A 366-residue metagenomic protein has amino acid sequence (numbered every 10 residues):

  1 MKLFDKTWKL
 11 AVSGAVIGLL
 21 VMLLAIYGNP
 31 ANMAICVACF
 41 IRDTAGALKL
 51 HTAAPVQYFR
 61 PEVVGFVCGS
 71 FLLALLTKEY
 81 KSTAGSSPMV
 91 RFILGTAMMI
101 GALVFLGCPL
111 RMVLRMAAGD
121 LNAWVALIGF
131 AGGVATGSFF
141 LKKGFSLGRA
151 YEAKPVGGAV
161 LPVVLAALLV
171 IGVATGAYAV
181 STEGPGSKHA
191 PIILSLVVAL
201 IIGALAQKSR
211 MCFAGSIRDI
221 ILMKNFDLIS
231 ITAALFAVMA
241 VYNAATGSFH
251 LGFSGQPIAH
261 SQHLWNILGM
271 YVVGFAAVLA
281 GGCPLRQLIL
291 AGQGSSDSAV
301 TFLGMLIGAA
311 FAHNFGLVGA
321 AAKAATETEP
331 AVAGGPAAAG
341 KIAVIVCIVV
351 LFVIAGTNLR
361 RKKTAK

Functional and structural regions predicted by a protein language model:
M1-K366: Membrane-interfacial helix-loop segments of redox and metal-homeostasis proteins, especially TM-loop-TM junctions
